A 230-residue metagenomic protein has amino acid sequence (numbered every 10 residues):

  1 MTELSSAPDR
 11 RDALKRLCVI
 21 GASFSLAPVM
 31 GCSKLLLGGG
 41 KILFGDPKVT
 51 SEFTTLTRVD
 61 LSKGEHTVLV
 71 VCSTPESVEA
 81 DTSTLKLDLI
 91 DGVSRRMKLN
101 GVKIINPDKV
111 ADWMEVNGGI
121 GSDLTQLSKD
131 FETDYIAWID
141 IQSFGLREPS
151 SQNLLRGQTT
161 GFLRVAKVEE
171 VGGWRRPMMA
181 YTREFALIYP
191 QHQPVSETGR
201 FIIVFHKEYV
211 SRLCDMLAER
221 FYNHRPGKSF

Functional and structural regions predicted by a protein language model:
M1-P28: N-terminal secretory signal peptides
R11, C32-E65, L155-Q158, R164-F230: C-terminal/domain-edge helix-coil "capping" segments
L17, S33-P47, L87-I90, R96 (+1 more regions): Domain-start "cap" segments at the beginnings of catalytic or binding domains
G64-W138, G173, P177-A180, K207 (+1 more regions): N-terminal segment of the mature soluble domain
T84-L85, Q152-L154: Short, glycine/charged-enriched secondary-structure capping and boundary segments
D130-D134, L154-T160: Short connector loops at helix/strand junctions that flank enzyme active sites, especially segments positioning acidic
D140-L146: Generic short beta-strand segments
L146-Q152: Extracytoplasmic/secreted cell-surface and envelope-processing proteins
